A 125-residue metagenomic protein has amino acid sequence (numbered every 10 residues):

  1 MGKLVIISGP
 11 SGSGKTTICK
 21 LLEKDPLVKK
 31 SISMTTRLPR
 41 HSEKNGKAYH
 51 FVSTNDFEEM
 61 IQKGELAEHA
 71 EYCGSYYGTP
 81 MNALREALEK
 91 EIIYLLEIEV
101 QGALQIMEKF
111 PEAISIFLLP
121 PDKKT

Functional and structural regions predicted by a protein language model:
I7: Hydrophobic anchor at the beta1->P-loop junction of P-loop NTPases
P10: P-loop (Walker A) phosphate-binding loop of NTP-binding proteins
S13: ATP-binding Walker
T16: Walker A/P-loop
C19-K20: The feature captures the helix immediately C-terminal to the Walker
E23-I32: Post-Walker A helix-loop "phosphate-sensing" segment adjacent to the P-loop in P-loop NTPases
T35-Y94, V100-L104: ATP-dependent small-molecule kinase phosphotransfer cores that center on conserved nucleotide phosphate-binding segments
Y94-E99, K109-T125: Conserved phosphate-donor/acceptor-positioning beta-strand/loop module used by diverse small-molecule
